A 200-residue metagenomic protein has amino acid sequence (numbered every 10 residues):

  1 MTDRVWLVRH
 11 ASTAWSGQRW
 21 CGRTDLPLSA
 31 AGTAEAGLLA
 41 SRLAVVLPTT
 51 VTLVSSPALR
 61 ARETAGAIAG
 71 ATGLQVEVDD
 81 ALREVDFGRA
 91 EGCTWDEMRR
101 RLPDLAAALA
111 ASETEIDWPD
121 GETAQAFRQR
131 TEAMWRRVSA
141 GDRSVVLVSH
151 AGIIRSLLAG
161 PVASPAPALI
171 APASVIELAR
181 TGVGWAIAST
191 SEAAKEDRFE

Functional and structural regions predicted by a protein language model:
M1-D3, V78, V85-E97, G141 (+1 more regions): Acidic, low-complexity terminal tails and accessory targeting/binding regions of phosphate-metabolizing enzymes
R4-V78: Active-site-proximal alpha-helix that buttresses catalytic centers in soluble enzyme cores
V5, V51, G141-I153: Generic beta-sheet signal
A14, R60-R62, E84-D86, I153-R155: Short, active-site-adjacent cap segments at secondary-structure transitions
G22-A31, P119-Q125, L169: Active-site metal-coordination segments of metallo-dependent hydrolases
G37-A44, R128, E132-S139: Generic structural signal for well-ordered alpha-helical scaffold segments
S55-S56, Q129, V148-S149: Short beta-strand scaffold positions
G70-R130, A186-T190, F199-E200: Phosphate-handling substructures
